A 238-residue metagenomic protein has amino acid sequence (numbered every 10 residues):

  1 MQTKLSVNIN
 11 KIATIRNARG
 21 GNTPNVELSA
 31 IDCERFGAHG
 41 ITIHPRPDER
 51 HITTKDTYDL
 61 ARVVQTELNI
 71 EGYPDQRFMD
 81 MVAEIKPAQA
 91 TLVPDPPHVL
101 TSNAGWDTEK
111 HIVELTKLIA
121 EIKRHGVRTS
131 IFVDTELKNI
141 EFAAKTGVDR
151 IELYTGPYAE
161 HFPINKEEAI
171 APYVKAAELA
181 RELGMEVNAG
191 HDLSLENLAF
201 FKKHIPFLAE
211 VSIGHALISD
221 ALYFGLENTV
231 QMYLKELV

Functional and structural regions predicted by a protein language model:
M1-E71, D75-R77, M81-P87, F142-K145 (+1 more regions): Conserved N-terminal beta1-alpha1 strand-loop-helix module at the mouth
T3-I9, I41-I43, L68-I70, A90-L92 (+4 more regions): Hydrophobic faces of well-ordered beta-strands that scaffold small-molecule active sites in alpha/beta enzyme cores
G37-H39, V63-Q65, E84-A90, R124 (+2 more regions): Glycine-enriched alpha-helix->loop->beta-strand junction motifs that scaffold or abut catalytic
H44, L92-V99, R150-F162, F207-L226: Glycine-rich phosphate-binding active-site loops on the catalytic face of alpha/beta enzymes
R50-Q76, K110-S130, K166-A189, L195 (+2 more regions): Alpha-helix-loop-beta-strand connector modules within alpha/beta enzyme cores
A61, A104, N165-K166, D220-V238: C-terminal helical cap(s) of enzyme catalytic domains, especially alpha/beta-barrels
Q76-I85, E136-T146, A189, L193-L208: Catalytic cores of alpha/beta
R128-A180: Histidine/lysine/aspartate-rich catalytic loop segments that bind and position anionic ligands
